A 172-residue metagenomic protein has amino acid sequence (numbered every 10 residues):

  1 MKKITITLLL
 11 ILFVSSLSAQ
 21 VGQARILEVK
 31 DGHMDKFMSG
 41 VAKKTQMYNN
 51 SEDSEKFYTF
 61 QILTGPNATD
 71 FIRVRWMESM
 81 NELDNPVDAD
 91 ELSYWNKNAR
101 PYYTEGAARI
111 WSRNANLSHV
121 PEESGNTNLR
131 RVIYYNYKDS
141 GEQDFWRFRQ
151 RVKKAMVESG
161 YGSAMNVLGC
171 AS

Functional and structural regions predicted by a protein language model:
K3-S16: Sec-dependent N-terminal signal peptides
A19-S172: Short S/T/G/P-rich N-terminal loop/turn motif that feeds into the first structured element of a domain
